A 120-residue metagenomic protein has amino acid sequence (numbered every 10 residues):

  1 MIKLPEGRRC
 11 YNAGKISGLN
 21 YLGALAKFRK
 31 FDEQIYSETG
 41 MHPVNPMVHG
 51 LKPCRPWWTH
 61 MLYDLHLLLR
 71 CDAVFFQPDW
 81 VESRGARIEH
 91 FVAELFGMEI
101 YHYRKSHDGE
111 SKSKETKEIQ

Functional and structural regions predicted by a protein language model:
M1-Q120: Conserved catalytic or regulatory cores that recognize and/or transform ribose-phosphate-containing ligands
